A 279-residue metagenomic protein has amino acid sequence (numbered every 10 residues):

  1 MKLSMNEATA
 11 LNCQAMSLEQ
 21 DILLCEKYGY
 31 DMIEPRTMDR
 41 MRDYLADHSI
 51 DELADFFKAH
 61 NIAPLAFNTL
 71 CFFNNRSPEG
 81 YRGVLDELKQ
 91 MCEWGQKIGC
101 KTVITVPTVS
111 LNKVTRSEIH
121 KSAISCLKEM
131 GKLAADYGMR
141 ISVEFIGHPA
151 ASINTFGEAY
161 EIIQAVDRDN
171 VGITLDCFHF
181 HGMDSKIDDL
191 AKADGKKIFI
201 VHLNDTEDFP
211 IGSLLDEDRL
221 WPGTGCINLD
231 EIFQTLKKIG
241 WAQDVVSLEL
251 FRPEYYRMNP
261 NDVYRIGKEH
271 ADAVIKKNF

Functional and structural regions predicted by a protein language model:
M1-G29, A54, G99, I153-L175 (+1 more regions): Histidine-acidic metal/acid-base catalytic patches
T9-L11, T37-D39, L70-F73, P107-L111 (+4 more regions): Active-site-proximal loop/turn and secondary-structure-junction residues that shape catalytic pockets, frequently
M16-E19, K58-H60, N74-G172, G182 (+2 more regions): Active-site acidic/histidine proton-transfer and metal-coordination neighborhood in alpha/beta enzyme cores
L24, G29-Y44, N68-C71: N-terminal substrate-binding region of glycoside hydrolase catalytic domains
D31-M32, A63, K101, R140 (+1 more regions): Residue-level detector of anion-binding/catalytic polar loops
E34, A66-N68, I104, S142 (+2 more regions): Conserved beta-strand positions in the central sheet of alpha/beta enzyme cores
E34-F57, T108-V114: Glycine-rich, proline-tolerant flexible connector loops at the mouths of alpha/beta enzymes
R42, E79-R82, D216-P222: Short glycine-enriched, charge-decorated loop/helix-capping segments at active-site entrances that position
